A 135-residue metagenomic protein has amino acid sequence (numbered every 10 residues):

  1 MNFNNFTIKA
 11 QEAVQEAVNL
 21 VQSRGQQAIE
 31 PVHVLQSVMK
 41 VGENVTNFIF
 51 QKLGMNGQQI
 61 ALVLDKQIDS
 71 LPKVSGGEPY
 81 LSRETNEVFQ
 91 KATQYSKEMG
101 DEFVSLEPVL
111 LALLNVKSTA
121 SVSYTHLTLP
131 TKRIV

Functional and structural regions predicted by a protein language model:
M1-L127: Histone-fold recognition with a strong bias for associated Lys/Arg-rich disordered tails
H126, T131-V135: Single conserved hydrophobic/aromatic residue that forms the stacking wall/gate of nucleotide- or nucleobase-binding
